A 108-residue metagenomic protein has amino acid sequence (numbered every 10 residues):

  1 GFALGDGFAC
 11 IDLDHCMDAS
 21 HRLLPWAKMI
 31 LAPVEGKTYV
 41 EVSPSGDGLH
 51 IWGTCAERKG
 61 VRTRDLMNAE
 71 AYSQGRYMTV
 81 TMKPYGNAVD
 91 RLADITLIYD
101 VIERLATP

Functional and structural regions predicted by a protein language model:
G1-G46, A56, Y85, T107-P108: Signature for HUH/AEP ssDNA processing cores
I11, H50-I51, V80: Residue-level detector of buried hydrophobic side-chain packing in well-ordered secondary-structure elements
S20-V34, G53-T79, G86-I95: Helical (often loop-to-helix) elements that flank the catalytic cores of nucleotide-handling enzymes
Y99-P108: Long, charge-rich alpha-helical interaction segments
